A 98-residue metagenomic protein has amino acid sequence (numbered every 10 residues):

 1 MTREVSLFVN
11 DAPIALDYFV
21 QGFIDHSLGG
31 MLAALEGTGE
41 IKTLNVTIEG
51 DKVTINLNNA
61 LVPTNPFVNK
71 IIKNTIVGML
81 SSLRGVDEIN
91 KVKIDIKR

Functional and structural regions predicted by a protein language model:
M1-R98: Conserved mixed alpha/beta catalytic, RNA-binding, or beta-rich assembly cores of soluble enzyme, regulatory
